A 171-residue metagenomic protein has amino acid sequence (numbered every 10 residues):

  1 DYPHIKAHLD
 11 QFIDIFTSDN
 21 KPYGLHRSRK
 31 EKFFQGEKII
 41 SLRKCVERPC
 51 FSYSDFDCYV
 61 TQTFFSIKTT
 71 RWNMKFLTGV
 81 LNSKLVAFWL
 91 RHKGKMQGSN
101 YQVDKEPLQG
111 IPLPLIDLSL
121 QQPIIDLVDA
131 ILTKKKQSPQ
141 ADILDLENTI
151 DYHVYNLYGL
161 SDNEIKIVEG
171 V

Functional and structural regions predicted by a protein language model:
D1-L120: Polybasic, glycine- and aromatic-enriched phosphate-binding surface used to engage nucleic acids
H4-F12, P114-V171: Non-catalytic DNA-recognition/assembly elements of restriction-modification systems
